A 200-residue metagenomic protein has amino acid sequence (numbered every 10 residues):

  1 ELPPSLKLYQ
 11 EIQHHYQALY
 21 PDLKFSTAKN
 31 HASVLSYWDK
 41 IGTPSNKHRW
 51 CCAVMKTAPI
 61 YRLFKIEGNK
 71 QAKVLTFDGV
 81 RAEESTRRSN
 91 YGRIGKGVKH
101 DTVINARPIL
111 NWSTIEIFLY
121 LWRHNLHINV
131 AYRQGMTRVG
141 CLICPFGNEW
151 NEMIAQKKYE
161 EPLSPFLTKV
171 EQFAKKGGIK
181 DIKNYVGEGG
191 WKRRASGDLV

Functional and structural regions predicted by a protein language model:
E1-R123: ATP-dependent adenylation/nucleotidyltransferase module used to activate substrates
E116, W122-V200: ATP/NTP-dependent adenylation/nucleotidyl-transfer catalytic domains that generate, transfer, or process NMP-activated
